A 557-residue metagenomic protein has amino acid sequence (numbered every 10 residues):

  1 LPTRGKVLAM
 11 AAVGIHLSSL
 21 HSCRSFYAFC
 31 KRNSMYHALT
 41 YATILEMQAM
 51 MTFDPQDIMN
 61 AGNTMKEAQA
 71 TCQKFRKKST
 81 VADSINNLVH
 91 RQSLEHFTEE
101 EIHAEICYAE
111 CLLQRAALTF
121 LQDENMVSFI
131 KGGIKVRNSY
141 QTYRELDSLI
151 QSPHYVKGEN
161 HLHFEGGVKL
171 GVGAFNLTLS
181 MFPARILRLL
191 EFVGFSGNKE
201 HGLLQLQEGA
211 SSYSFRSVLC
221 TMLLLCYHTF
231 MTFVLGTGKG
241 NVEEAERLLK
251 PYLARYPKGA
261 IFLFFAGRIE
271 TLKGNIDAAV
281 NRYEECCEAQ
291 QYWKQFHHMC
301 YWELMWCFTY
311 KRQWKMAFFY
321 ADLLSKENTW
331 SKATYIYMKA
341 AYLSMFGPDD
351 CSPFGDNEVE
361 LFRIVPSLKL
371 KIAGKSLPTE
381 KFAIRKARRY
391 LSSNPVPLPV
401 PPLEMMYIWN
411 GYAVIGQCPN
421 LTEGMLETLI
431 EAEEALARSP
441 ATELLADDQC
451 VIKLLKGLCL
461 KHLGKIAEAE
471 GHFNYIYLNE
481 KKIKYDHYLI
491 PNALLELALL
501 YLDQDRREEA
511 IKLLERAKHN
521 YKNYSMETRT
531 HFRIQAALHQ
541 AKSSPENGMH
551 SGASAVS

Functional and structural regions predicted by a protein language model:
L1-F29, N33: Amphipathic alpha-helical dimerization/protein-protein interaction segment
L1-P2, M126-K131, A553: Non-globular sequence segments
G5, A9-G14, T40-M47, E100 (+13 more regions): "A position-specific structural signal for the A-helix of alpha-solenoid helical repeats
I15-S22, R32-N33, H37-A254, L272 (+9 more regions): Short coil/linker segments at helix-helix boundaries
V89-Q92, H154-V156, H228, T232 (+3 more regions): Long, charge-rich low-complexity segments
S214-K332, M338, S344, V400-Y475 (+1 more regions): Long, repeat-rich segments with strong aromatic
I336, A341-I483, H487-L494, Q504-I511 (+1 more regions): Eukaryotic alpha-helical solenoid repeat scaffolds
L499: Active-site-adjacent helix/loop segment of glycosyltransferases that harbors family-specific signature motifs
